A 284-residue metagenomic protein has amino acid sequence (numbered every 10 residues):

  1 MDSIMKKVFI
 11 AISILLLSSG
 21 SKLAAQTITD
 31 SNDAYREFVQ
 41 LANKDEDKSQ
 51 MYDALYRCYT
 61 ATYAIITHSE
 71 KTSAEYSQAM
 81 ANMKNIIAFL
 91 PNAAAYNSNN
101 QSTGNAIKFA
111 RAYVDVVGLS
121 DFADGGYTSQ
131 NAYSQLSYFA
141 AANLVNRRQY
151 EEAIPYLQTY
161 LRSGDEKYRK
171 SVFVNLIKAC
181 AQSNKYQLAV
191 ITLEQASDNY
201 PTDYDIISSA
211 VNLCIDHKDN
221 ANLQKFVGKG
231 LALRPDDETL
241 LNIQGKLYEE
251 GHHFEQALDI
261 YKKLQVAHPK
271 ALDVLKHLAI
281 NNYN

Functional and structural regions predicted by a protein language model:
L23-G104, K108, A132: N-terminal leader/linker segments that initiate helical-solenoid repeat arrays
L55, Y59-T62, A110, L157 (+4 more regions): Hydrophobic/aromatic packing residues within the alpha-helices of TPR/SEL1-like helical repeat arrays
T62-M83, D115-N131, L161-K170: Flexible helix-coil transition and linker loops at the boundaries of alpha-helical arrays
I87, S134, K167-K170, D203-D205 (+2 more regions): Helix-start (N-cap) detector for alpha-helical repeat units in TPR-like alpha-solenoids, especially tetratricopeptide
N99, N146, Q182-S183, D216-H217 (+2 more regions): Register position in tetratricopeptide repeats
G118, D165-K167, P201, P235 (+1 more regions): Short coil turns that delineate tetratricopeptide repeat
F139, S171, N175, S209 (+2 more regions): Canonical tetratricopeptide repeat
